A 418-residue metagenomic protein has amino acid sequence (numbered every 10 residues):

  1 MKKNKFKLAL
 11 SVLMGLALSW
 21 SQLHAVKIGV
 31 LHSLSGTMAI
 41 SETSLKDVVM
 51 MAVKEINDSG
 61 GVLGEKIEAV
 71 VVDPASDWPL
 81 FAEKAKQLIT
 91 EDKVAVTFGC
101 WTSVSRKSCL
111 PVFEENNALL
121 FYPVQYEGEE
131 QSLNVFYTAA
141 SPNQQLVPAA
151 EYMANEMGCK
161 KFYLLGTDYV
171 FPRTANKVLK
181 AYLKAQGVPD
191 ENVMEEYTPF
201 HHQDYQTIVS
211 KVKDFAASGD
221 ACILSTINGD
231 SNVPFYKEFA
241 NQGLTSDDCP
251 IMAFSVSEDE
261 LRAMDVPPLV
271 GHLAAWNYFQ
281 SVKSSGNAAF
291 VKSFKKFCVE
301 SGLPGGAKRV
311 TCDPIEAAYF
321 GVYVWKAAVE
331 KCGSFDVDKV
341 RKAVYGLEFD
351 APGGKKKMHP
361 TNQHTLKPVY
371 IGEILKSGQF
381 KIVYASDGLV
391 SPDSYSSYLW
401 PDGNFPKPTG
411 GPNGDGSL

Functional and structural regions predicted by a protein language model:
K2-L10: Bacterial N-terminal signal peptides that target proteins for export
S11-S19: Bacterial N-terminal signal peptides
G29-M50, V72-P79, W101-T102, D168-R173 (+2 more regions): Extracytoplasmic "Venus flytrap"
I40-D47, E55, S59-E129, T138 (+3 more regions): Beta-alpha junction/loop-to-helix N-cap segments that form part of ligand/metal-binding clefts
E83, E127-G128, N134-Q242, S281-S285 (+1 more regions): Extracellular/periplasmic Venus flytrap/periplasmic-binding protein
L88-C100, F121-P123, K161-G166, S218-G229 (+4 more regions): Periplasmic-binding protein-like
F239-Y319, E330-F335, S386-S417: Extracellular/periplasmic periplasmic-binding protein-like sensory domains
Y345-L418: Solvent-exposed, acidic/polar segments of extracytosolic/periplasmic ligand-binding ectodomains
